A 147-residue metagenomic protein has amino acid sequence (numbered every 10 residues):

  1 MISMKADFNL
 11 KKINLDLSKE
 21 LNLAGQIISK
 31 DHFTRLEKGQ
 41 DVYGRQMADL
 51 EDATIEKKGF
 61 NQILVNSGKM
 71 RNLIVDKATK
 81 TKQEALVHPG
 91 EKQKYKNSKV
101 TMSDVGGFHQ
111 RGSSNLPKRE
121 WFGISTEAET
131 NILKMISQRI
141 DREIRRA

Functional and structural regions predicted by a protein language model:
M1-A147: Short, Lys/Arg-rich flexible segments
